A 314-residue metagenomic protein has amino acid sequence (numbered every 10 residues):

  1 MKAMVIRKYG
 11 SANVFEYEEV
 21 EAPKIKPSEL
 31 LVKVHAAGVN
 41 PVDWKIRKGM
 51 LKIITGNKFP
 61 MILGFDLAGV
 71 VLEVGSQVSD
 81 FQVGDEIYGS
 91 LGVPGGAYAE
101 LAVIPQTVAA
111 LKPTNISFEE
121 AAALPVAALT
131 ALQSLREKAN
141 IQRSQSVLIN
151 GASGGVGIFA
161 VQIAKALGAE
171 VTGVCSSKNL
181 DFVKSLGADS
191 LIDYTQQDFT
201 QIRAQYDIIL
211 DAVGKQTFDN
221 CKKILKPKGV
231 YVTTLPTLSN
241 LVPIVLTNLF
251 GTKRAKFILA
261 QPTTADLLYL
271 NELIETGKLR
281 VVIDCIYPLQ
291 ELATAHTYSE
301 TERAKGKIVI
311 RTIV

Functional and structural regions predicted by a protein language model:
E21-V39, L51-V93: Glycine-rich beta-strand-centered segment in the early N-terminal region that forms part of a ligand/cofactor-binding
E73, S90-G151: NAD(P)H dinucleotide-binding glycine-rich loop of Rossmann-like/cofactor-binding domains, especially the beta1-alpha1
Y88, I192, I209-L210, V232: N-terminal Rossmann-like NAD(P) cofactor-binding module of classical short-chain dehydrogenase/reductase
A122-D193: Mid-domain Rossmann-like dinucleotide-binding core that forms the NAD(H)/NADP(H) cofactor-binding site
Q201-I208: A short acidic, Gly/Pro-enriched loop at the edge of an enzyme's catalytic core that lines a small-molecule cofactor
V213-L279, T312-V314: Glycine-rich phosphate-binding loop and adjacent beta-alpha segment of Rossmann(oid) nucleotide-cofactor-binding
K278-V282, H296-V314: C-terminal capping/lid region of NAD(P)-dependent oxidoreductase domains
